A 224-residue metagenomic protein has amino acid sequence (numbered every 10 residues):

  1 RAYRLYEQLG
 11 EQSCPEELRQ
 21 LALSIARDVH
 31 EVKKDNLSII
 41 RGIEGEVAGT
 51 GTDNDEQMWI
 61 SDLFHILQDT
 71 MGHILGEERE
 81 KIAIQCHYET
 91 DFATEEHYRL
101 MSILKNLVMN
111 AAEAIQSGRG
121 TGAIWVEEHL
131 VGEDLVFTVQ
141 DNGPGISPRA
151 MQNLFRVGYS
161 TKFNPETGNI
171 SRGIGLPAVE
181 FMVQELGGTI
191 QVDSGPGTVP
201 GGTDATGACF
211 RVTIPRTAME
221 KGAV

Functional and structural regions predicted by a protein language model:
R1-E80, M101: Signal-transmission coiled-coils
Y98-G118: Conserved ATP-binding N-box helix of the HATPase_c
A123-E133: Short beta-strand/loop element within the Bergerat-fold HATPase_c
D141: Acidic ATP/Mg2+-coordinating residue in the GHKL
I146-G158: Short conserved segment of the HATPase_c
T167-A178: Glycine-rich phosphate-binding loop
G188, V192-G195: Conserved glycine-rich
